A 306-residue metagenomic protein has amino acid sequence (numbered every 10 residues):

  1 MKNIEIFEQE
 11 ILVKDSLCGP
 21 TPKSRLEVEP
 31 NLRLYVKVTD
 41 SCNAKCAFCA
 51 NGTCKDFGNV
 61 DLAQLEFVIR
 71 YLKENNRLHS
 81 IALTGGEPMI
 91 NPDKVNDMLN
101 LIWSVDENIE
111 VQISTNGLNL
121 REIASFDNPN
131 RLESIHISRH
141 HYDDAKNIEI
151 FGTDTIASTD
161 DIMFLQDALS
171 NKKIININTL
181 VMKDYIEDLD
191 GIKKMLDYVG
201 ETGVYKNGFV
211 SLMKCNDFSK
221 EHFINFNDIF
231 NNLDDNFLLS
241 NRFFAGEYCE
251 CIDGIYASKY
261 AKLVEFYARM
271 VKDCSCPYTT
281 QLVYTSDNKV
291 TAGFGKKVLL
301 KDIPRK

Functional and structural regions predicted by a protein language model:
K2-F7, V13-L17, R269-K306: Flexible mid-to-C-terminal extensions adjoining Fe-S/redox cofactors in radical SAM and related proteins
E8-Q64: Canonical Radical SAM [4Fe-4S] cluster-binding loop centered on the CxxxCxxC motif and its immediate flanking residues
R33, K37, A50-L62, N76-N91 (+4 more regions): Core AdoMet radical
Q64-V68, F164: Well-ordered alpha-helical segments embedded in enzymatic catalytic cores
Y71-N75, F126-R131, L165-S170, V199-E201: Acidic (Asp/Glu)-rich catalytic clusters
D93-N100, R121-P129, E187-M195: Distinct, well-ordered alpha-helical segments
N96-D106, Q166-K173: Surface-exposed amphipathic alpha-helices with a cationic face
H140, A145-D160, D167-C274, S286: Radical SAM enzyme [4Fe-4S]-AdoMet core and its adjacent flexible, acidic and glycine-rich loops/tails across
